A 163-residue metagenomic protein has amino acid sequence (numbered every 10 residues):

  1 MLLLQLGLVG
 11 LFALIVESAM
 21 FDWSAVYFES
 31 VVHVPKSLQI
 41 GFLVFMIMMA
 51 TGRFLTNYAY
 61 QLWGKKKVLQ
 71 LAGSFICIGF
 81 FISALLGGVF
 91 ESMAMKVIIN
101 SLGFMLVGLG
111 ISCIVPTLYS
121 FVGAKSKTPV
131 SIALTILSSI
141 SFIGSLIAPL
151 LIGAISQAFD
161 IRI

Functional and structural regions predicted by a protein language model:
L2-V16, M105-L109: Pair of pore-lining "gating" transmembrane helices in MFS-fold secondary transporters
L11, L43-I47, S74, T135-I143: Transmembrane alpha-helical cores of Major Facilitator Superfamily
D22-S37: Short amphipathic helix-loop junctions that connect adjacent transmembrane helices in Major Facilitator Superfamily/SLC
V34-F42, K96, N100, V130-L134: Juxtamembrane helix-start elements in MFS-like secondary transporters
R53-K65, S156: Helix-to-loop junctions at the C-terminal end of transmembrane segments in multipass secondary transporters
K66-L118: C-terminal transmembrane helical hairpin of 12-TM major facilitator-type secondary transporters
F121-S131: Paired intracellular helix-loop junctions of major facilitator superfamily
A154-I163: A membrane-interface helix-boundary motif in multi-pass transporters
